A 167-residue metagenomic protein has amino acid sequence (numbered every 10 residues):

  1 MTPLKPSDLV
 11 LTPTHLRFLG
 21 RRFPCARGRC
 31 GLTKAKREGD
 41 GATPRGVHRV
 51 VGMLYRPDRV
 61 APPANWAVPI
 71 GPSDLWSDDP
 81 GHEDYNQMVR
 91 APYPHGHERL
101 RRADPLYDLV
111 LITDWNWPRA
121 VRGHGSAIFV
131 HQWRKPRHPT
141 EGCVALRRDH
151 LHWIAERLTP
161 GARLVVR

Functional and structural regions predicted by a protein language model:
M1-T140, D149-R163, R167: Cell wall/extracellular polymer interaction/catalysis modules
C143: Short cysteine clusters
L146: A conserved hydrophobic position in a structured secondary element of the catalytic/binding core that shapes
